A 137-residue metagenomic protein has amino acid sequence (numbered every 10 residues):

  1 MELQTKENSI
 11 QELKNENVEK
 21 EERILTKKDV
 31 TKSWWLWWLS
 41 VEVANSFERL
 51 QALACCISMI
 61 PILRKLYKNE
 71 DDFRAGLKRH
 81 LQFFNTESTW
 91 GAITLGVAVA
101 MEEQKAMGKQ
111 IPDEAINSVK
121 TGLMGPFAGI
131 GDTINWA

Functional and structural regions predicted by a protein language model:
M1-Q110: Soluble N-terminal domains of membrane-associated systems
E114-A137: Transmembrane alpha-helical segments and their cytosolic interface motifs in multi-pass membrane proteins
